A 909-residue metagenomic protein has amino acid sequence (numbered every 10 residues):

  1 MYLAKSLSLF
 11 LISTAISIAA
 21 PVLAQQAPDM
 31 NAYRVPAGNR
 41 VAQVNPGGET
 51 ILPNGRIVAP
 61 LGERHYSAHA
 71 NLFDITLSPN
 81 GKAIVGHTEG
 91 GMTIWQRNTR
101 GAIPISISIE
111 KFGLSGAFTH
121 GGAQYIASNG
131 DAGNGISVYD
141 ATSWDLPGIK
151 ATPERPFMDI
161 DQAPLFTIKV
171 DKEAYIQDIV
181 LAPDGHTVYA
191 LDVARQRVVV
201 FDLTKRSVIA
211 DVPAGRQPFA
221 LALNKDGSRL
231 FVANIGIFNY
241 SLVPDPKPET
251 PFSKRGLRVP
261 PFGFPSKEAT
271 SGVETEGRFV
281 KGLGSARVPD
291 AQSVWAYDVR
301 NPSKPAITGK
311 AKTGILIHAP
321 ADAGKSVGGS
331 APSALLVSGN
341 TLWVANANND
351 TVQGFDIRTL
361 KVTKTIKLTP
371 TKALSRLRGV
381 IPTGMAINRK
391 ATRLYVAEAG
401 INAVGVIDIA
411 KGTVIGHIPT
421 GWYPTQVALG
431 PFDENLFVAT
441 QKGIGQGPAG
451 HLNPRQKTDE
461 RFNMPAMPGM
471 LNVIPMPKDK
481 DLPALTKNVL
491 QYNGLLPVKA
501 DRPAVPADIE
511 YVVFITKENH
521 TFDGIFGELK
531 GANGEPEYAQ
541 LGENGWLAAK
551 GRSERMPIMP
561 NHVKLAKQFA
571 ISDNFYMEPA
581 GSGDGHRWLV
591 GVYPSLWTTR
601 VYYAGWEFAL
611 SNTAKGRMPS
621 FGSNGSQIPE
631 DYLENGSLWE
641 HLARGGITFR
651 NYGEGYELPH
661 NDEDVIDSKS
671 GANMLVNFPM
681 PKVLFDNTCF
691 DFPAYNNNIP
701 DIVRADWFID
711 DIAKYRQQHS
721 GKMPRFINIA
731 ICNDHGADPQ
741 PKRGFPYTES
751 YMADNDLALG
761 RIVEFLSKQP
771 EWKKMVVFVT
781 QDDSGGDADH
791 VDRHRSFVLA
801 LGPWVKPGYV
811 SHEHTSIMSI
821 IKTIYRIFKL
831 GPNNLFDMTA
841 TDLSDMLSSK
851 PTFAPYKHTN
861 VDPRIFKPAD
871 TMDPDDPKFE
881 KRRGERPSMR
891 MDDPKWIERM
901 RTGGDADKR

Functional and structural regions predicted by a protein language model:
A27-L61, G148-M158, L482-G494: Blade/loop signatures of beta-propeller domains
N31-A42, A233-A291, Q441-A466: Short, conserved, GDST-rich strand-edge loop motifs in beta-rich repeat architectures
E63-Y66, K150-K172, R258, P302-V327 (+2 more regions): Surface-exposed loop and turn segments in beta-propeller and other repeat-based domains that flank or scaffold
P79-N80, H120-G122, P183-D184, K225-G227 (+3 more regions): Residue-level detector of Asp-centered blade-edge/turn motifs that repeat once per structural unit in beta-propeller
G86, S128, A190, V232 (+3 more regions): Residue position within the beta-strands of beta-propeller blades
G90, G130-A132, A194, G236 (+3 more regions): Residue-level signature of beta-propeller blades and closely related beta-rich strand-turn architectures in secreted
M467, P483-R909: N-terminal pro-sequences and low-complexity stem/linker regions of secreted or lumenal proteins
